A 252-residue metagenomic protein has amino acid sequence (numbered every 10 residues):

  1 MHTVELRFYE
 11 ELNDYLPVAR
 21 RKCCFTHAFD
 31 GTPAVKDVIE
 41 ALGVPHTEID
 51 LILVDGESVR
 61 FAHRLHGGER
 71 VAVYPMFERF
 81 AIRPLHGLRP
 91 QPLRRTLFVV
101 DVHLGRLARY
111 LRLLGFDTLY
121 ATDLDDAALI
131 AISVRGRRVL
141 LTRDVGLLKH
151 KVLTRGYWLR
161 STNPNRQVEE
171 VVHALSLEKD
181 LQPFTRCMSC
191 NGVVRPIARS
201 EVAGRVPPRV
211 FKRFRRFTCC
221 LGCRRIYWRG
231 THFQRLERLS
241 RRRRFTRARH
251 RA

Functional and structural regions predicted by a protein language model:
M1-L97: Ubiquitin-like/PB1-type beta-grasp interaction modules and other compact soluble beta-rich domains
F61, R70-Q182: Long, charged N-terminal interaction/targeting segments
A62, G204-R216: Short linker/helix segments within small regulatory modules
T96, K212, R247-R249: Helix-rich terminal scaffold detector
P183, C190, R243-F245: Surface-exposed, charge/polar-rich loops and edge strands
F184, F217: Residues immediately within or flanking Cys/His clusters that coordinate Zn2+ in small zinc-binding modules
C187-C190, C220-C223: Short cysteine-rich clusters marking metal-coordination/redox-active sites
G192-A198, W228: Short functional micro-motifs and their immediate structural scaffolds
